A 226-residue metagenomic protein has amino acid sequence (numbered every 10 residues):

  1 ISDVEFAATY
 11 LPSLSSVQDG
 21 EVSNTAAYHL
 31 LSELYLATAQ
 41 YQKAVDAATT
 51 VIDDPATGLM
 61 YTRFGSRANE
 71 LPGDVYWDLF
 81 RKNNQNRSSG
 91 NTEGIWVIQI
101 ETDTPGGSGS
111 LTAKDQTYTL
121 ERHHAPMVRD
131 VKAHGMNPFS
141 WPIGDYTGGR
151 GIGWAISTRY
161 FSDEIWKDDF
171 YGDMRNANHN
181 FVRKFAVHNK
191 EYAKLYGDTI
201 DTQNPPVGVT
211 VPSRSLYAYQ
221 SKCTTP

Functional and structural regions predicted by a protein language model:
I1-L11, Q18-I52, W96, G172-F181 (+2 more regions): Extended, hydrophobic/aromatic-rich amphipathic alpha-helical segments that build helical scaffolds
S13, G20, Y160-S162: Residue-level detector of functional hotspots within protein domains
T50, D54, L111-T112: A short linear boundary/processing microfeature
D53-T57, E101: Short, well-ordered loop/turn and helix-capping segments at boundaries between secondary-structure elements and domains
A56-G65: Boundary/linker segments of alpha-helical solenoid repeat arrays
S66-P226: Elongated scaffold/linker segments in the mid-to-C-terminal portions of large proteins
